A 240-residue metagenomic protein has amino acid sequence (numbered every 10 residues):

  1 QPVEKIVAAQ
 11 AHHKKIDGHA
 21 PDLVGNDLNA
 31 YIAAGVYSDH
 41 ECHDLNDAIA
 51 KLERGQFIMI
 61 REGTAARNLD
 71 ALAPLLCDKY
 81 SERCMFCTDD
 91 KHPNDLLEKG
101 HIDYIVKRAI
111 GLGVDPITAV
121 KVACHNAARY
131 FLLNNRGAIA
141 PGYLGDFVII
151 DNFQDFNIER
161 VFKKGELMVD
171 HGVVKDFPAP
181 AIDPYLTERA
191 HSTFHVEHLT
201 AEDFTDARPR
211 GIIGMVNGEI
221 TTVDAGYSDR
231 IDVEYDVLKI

Functional and structural regions predicted by a protein language model:
Q1-M59, A66-F86, L97-G111, T118 (+1 more regions): Histidine/acidic residue-rich metal-binding segments in metalloenzymes
D89: Active-site glycine-centered loops adjacent to acidic/histidine catalytic or metal-binding residues that shape
H92: Short, glycine/acidic-enriched loop or turn micro-motifs at the edges of active sites
L97-G113, I117-I240: Active-site microenvironment of metallo-dependent hydrolases
